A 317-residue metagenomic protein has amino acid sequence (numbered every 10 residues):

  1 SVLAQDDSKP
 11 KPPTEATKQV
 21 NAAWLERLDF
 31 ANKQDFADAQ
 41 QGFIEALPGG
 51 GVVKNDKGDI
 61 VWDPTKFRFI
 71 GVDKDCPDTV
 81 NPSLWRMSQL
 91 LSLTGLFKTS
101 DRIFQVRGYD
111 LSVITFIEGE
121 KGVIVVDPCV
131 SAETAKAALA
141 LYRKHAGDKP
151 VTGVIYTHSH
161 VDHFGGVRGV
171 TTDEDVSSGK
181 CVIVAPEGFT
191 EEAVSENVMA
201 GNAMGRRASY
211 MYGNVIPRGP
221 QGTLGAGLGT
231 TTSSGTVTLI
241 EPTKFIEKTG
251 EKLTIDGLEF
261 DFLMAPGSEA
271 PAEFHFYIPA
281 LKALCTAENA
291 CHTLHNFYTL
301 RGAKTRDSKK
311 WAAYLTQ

Functional and structural regions predicted by a protein language model:
S1-V2: Bacterial N-terminal signal peptides
Q5-L93: N-terminal pre-domain segments of enzymes
Q89-K149, F274-I278, K282-E288: Conserved beta-strand hairpin/beta-sheet module of binuclear metal-dependent hydrolase folds, prominently
K98, V184, T190-P266, K310-L315: Metallo-beta-lactamase
D110-V113, V130-E133, H158-H163, F189-E191 (+2 more regions): Solvent-exposed loop/turn segments at secondary-structure junctions within structured extracellular/periplasmic domains
I117-E118, A135-A138, G166-V167, I183 (+4 more regions): Short, solvent-exposed loop/turn and secondary-structure capping segments
K121-G122, A132-V182: Active-site metal-binding motif and surrounding structural segment of the metallo-beta-lactamase
G122-I124, V130-A132, S234, T238-K244 (+1 more regions): Metallo-beta-lactamase
